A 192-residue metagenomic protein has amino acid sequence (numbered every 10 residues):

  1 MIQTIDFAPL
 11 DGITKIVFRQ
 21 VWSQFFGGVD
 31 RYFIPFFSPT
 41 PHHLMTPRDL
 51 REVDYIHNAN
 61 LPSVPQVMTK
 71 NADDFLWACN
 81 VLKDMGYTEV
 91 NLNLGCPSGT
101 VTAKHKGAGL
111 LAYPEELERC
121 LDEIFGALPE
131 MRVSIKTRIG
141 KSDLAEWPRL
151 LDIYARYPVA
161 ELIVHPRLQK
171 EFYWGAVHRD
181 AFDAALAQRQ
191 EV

Functional and structural regions predicted by a protein language model:
M1-V192: Flavin-dependent oxidoreductase catalytic cores
